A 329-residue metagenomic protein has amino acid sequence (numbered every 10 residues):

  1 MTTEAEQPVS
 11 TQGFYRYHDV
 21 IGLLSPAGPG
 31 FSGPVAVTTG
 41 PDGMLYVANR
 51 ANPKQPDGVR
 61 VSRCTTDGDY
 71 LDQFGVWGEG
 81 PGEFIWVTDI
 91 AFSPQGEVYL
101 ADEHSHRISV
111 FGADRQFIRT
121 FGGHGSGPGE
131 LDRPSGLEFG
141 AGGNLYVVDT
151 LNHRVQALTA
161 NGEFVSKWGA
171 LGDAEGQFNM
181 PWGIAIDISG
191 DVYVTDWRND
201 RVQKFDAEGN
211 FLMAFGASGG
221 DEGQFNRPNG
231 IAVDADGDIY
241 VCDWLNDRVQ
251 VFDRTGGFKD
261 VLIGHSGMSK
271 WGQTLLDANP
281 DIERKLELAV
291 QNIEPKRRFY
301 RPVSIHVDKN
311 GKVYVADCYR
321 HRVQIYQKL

Functional and structural regions predicted by a protein language model:
M1-L329: Eukaryotic scaffold repeat domains enriched in small/polar residues
